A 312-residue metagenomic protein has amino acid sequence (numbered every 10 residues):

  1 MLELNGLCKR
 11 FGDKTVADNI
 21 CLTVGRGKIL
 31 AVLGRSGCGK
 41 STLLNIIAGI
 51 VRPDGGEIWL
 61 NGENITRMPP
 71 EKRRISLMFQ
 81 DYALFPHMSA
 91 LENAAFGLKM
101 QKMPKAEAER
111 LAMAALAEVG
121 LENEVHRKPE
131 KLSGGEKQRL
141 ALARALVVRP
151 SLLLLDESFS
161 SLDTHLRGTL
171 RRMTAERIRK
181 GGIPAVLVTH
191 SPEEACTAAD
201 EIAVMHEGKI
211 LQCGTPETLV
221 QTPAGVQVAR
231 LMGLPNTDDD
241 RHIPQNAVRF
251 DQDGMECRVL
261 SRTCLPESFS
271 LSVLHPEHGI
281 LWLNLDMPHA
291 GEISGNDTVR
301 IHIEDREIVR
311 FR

Functional and structural regions predicted by a protein language model:
I29, P70-S76, Q80-A224: ABC ATPase nucleotide-binding domains
L33-R35: The feature captures the beta-strand-to-loop junction immediately N-terminal to the Walker
A48: Helix-to-loop junction immediately C-terminal to a conserved catalytic motif
D54-E57, E207: Conserved coupling/switch loops of ABC nucleotide-binding domains, chiefly the family-specific signature
G56-N64: Conserved ABC transporter NBD signature motif
H242-R312: Non-catalytic connector elements of ABC transporters
